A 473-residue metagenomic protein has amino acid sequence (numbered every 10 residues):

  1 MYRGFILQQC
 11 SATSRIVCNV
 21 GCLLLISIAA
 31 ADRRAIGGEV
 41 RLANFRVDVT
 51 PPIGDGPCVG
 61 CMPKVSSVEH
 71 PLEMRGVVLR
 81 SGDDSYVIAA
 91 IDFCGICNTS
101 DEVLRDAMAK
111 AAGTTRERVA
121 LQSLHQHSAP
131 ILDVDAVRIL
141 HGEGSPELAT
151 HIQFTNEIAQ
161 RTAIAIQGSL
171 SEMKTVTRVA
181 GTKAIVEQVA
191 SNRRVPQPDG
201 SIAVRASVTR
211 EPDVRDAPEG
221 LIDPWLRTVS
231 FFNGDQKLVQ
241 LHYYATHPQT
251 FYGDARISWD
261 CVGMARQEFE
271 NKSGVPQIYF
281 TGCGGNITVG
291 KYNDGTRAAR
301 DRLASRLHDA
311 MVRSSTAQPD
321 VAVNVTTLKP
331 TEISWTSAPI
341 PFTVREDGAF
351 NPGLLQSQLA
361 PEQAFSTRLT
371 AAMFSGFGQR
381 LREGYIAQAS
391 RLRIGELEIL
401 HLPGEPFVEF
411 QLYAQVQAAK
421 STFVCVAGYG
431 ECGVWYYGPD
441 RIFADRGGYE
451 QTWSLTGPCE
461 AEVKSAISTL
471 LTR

Functional and structural regions predicted by a protein language model:
M1-S14: N-terminal secretory signal peptides that target proteins for export/translocation
L7-Q9, L25-S27, S357, P361: Generic detector of low-complexity/intrinsically disordered segments and short hydrophobic N-terminal stretches
R15-A29: Bacterial N-terminal signal peptides
A30-A31, G37: Boundary at the C-terminal end of the N-terminal hydrophobic targeting segment
I36-P276, C283-I287, Y292-R302, H308 (+2 more regions): Conserved beta-alpha junction segments in alpha/beta enzyme cores
